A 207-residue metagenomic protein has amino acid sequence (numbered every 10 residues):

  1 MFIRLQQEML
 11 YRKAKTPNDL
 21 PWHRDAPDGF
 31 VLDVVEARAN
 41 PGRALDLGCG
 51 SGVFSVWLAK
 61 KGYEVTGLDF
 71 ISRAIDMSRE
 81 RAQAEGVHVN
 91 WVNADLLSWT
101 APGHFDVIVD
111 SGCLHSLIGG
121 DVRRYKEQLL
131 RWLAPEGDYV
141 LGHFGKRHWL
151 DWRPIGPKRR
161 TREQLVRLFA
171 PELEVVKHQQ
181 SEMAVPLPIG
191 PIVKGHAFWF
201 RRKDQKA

Functional and structural regions predicted by a protein language model:
M1-A39, L45, S51-G103, L117-W132 (+1 more regions): Class I (Rossmann-like) S-adenosyl-L-methionine-dependent methyltransferase catalytic domain, capturing the SAM-binding
V109: A conserved beta-strand element that flanks and buttresses the S-adenosyl-L-methionine
G112-S116: Short catalytic micro-motifs in class I SAM-dependent methyltransferases
